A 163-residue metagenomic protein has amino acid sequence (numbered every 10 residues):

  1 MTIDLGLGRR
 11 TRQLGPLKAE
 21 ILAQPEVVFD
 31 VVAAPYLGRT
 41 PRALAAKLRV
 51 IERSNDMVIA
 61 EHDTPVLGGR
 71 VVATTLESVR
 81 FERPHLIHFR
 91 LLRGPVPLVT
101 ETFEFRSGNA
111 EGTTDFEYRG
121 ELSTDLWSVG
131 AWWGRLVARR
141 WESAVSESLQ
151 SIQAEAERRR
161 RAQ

Functional and structural regions predicted by a protein language model:
M1-D56: Hydrophobic ligand-binding cavity/cleft-lining segments
L14-P16, V71-L76, P97-T102: Short, surface-exposed coil-to-beta transition loops
L22-E26, R53-S54, V79-H85, E104-D115: A short, structured loop/turn motif at beta-sheet edges
V28-V32, G38, A60, S78 (+3 more regions): Hydrophobic pocket/interface hotspot
L48-V50, Q150-Q163: Short, highly charged C-terminal tails/helix-capping segments
I59-L67, H88-G94: Short beta-strand segments that buttress and anchor functional surface loops
P65-V72, T124-V129: Short, cysteine-centered beta-strand-loop-beta hairpins and adjacent loop/turn segments enriched in charged/polar
R90-S146: Beta-strand/loop substructures that line and gate deep hydrophobic ligand-binding cavities in soluble
